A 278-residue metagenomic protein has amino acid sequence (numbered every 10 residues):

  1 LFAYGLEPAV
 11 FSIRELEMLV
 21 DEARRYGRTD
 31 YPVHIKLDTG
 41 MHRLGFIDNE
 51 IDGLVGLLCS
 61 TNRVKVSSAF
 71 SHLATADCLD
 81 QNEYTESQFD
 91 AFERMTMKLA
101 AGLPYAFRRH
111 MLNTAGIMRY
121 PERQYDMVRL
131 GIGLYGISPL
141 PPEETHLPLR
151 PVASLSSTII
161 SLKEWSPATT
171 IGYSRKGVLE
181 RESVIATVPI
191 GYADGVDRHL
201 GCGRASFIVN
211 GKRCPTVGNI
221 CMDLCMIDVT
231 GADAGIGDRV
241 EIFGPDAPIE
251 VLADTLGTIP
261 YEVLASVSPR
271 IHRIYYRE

Functional and structural regions predicted by a protein language model:
L1-M111: Active-site-proximal beta-alpha core segment in soluble small-molecule metabolic enzymes
S12-E17, G53, E83-E278: Active-site anion/phosphate-binding pocket segments in diverse small-molecule metabolic enzymes
